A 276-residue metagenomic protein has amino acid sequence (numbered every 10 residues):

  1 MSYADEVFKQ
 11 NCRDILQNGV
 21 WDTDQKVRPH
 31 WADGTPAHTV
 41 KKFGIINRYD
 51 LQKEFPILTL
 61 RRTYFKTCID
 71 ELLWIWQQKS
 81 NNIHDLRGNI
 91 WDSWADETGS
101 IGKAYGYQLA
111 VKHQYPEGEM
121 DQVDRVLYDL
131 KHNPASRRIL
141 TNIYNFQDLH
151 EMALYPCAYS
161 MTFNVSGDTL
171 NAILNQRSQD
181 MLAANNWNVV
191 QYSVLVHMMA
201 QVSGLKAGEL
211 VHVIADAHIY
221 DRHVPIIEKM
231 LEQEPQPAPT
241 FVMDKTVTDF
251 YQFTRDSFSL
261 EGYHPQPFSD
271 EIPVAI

Functional and structural regions predicted by a protein language model:
M1-I276: Terminal, non-catalytic protein-protein interaction segments that mediate quaternary/complex assembly
